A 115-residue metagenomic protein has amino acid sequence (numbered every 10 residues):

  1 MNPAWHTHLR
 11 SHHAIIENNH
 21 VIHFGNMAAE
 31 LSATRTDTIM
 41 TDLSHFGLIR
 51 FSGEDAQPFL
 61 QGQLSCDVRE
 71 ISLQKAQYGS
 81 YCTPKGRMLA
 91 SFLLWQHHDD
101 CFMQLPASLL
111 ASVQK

Functional and structural regions predicted by a protein language model:
M1-K115: Basic, glycine/lysine-rich polyanion-binding surfaces/domains
